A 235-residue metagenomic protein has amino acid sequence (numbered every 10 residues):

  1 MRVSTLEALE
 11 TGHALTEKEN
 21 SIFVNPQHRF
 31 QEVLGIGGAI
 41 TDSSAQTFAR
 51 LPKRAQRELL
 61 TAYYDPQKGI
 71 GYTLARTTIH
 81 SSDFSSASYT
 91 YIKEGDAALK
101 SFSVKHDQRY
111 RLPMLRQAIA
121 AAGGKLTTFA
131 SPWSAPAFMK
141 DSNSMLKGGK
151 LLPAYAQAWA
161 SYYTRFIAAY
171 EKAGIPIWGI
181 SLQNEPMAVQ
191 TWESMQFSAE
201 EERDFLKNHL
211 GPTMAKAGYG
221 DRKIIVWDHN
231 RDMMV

Functional and structural regions predicted by a protein language model:
R2-I177, N208: N-terminal catalytic cores of secreted or lumenal carbohydrate-active enzymes
Q157-L182, P186-V235: Active-site neighborhood of glycoside hydrolase catalytic domains
